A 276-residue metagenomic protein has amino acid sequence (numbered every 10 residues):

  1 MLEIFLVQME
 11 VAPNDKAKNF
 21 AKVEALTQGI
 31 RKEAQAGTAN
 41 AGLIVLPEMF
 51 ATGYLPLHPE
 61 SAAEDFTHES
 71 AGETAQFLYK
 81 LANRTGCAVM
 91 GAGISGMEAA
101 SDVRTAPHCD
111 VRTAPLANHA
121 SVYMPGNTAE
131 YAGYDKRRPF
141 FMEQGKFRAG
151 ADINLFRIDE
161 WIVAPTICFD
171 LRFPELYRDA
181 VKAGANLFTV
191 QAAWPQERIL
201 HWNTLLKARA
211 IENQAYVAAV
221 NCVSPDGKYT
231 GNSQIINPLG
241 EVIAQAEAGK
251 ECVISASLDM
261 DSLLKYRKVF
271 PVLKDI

Functional and structural regions predicted by a protein language model:
M1-L6: Extreme N-terminal starter segment of soluble prokaryotic enzymes
K16, E24, Q28-G126, E130-A132 (+1 more regions): Cys-nucleophile CN-hydrolase/nitrilase-fold catalytic domain and related Cys-dependent amidase chemistry that acts on
I44, I162-I167, T189-V190, A218: Short hydrophobic-aromatic micro-motifs
T67, M97-N186, R198-T204, Y229 (+1 more regions): Active-site catalytic loop in hydrolytic enzyme cores
G72-M90, R172-E251: CN hydrolase (nitrilase-like) catalytic-core segments centered on the catalytic cysteine and neighboring Lys/Glu
G91-G93, N118-V122, N154, V217 (+2 more regions): Short beta-strand scaffold segments in enzyme catalytic cores
E130-K136, V190, Q245, S255: Residue-level detector of high-confidence beta-strand sites
R137-F140, A248-C252: A short acidic/small-residue loop/turn micro-motif
